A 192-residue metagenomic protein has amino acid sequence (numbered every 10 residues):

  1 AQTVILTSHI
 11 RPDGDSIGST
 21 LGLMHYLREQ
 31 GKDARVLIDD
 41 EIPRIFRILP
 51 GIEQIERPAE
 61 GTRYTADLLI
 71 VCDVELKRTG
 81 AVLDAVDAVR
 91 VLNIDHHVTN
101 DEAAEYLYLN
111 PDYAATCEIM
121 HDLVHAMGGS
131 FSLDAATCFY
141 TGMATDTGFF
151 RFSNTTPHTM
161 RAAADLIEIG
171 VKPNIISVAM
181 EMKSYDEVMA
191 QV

Functional and structural regions predicted by a protein language model:
A1-I10, G22-R28, E102-V192: A structured phosphate/pyrophosphate-recognition subdomain
V4-T65: Anionic-ligand anchoring segments at beta-strand to alpha-helix junctions in alpha/beta enzyme folds, i.e., glycine
D13, L23, F46, I70 (+3 more regions): Divalent metal-coordination and catalytic microenvironments
K32, V89, G129: Short glycine/serine/threonine/alanine-rich loop segments
L37-D39, C72, I94-H96, P111 (+1 more regions): Generic beta-sheet signal
P50-I52, P58-Y106: Active-site cofactor/cluster-binding pocket
